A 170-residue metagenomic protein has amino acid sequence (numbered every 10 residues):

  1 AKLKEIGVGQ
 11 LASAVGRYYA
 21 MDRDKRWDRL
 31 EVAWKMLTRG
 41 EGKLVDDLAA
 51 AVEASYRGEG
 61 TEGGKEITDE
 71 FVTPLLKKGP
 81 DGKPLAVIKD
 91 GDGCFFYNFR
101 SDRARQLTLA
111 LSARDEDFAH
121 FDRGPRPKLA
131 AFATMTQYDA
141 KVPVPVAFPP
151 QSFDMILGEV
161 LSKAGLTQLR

Functional and structural regions predicted by a protein language model:
A1-R170: …; additionally, a secondary subgroup of soluble metalloenzymes is captured
